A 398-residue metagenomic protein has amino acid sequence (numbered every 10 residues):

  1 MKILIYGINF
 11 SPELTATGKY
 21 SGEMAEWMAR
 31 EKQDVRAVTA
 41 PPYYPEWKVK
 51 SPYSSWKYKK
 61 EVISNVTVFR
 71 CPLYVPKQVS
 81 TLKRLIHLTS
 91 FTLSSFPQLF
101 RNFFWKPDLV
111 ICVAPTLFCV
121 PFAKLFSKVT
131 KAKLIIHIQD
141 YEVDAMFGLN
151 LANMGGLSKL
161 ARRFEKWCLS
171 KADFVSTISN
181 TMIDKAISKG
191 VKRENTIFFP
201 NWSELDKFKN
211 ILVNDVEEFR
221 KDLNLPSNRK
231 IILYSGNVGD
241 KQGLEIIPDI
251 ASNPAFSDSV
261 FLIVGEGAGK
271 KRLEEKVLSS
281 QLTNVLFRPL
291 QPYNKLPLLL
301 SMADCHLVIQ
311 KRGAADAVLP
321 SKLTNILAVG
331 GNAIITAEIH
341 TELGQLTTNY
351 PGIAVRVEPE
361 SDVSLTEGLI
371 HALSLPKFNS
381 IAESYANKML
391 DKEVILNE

Functional and structural regions predicted by a protein language model:
M1-S64, D249-A251: N-terminal subdomain of nucleotide-sugar transferases
Y53-K59, K209-L225: A short helix/loop element that forms part of the nucleotide-sugar donor recognition site in Leloir-type
F100, F118-P121, L125-T130, G156-T177: Membrane-proximal helix-turn-helix segments that form the acceptor-binding/catalytic region of lipid-linked
T181, W202: Carbohydrate-associated surface elements
P226-Q242, P248-A251, L262: Conserved donor-binding/catalytic core segment of Leloir-type glycosyltransferases
Q242, P289-L327, A333-T348: Nucleotide-sugar-dependent
F256-G265, K270-P297: Nucleotide-activated donor-binding/catalytic signature segment of Leloir-type glycosyltransferases, i.e., the conserved
P359-S364, L373-E398: A charged, aromatic-enriched C-terminal amphipathic alpha-helix characteristic of glycosyltransferases across folds
